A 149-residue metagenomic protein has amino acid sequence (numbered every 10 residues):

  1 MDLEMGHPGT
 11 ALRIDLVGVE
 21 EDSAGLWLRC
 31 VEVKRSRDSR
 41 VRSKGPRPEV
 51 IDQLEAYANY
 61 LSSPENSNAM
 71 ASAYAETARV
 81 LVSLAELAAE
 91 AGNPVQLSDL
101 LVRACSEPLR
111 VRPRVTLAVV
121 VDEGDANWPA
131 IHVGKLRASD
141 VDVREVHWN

Functional and structural regions predicted by a protein language model:
M1-N149: Charged, terminal alpha-helix-loop-beta segments that serve as non-catalytic nucleic-acid engagement and/or assembly
